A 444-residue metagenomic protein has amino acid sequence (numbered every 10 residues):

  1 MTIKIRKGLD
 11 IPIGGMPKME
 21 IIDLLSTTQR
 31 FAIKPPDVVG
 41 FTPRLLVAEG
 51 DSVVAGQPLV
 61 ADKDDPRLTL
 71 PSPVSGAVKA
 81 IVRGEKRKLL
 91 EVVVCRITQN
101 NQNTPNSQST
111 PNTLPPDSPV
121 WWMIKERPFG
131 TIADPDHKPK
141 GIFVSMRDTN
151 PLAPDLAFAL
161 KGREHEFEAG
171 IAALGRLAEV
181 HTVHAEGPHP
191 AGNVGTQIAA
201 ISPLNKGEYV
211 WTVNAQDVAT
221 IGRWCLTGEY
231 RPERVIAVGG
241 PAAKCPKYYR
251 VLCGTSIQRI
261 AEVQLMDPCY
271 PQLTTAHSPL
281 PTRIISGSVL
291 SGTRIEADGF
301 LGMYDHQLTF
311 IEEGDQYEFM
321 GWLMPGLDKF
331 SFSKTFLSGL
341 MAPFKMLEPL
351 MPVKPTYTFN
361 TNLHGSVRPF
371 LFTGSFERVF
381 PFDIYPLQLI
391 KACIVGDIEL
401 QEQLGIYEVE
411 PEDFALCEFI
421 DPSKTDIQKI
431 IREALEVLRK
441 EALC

Functional and structural regions predicted by a protein language model:
M1-L46, A61, V93: N-terminal, Lys/Arg-enriched amphipathic/low-complexity engagement segments that precede the first folded domain
F31-P35, L70-S72, L114, Y249-V251: Generic detection of short hydrophobic beta-strand segments and adjacent strand-loop junctions
D37-F41, V47, V53-G56, D65 (+1 more regions): Generic structural motif
T42, A55, P151-D155: Short small-residue beta-strand/loop micro-motif enriched in glycine and branched aliphatics
V54-R67, L90-R96: Short hydrophobic beta/alpha edge segments that flank linear recognition/processing sites
V82-Q102, Q108-C269, P279-C444: Buried, small/hydrophobic-residue-enriched core segments of structured protein domains
L273-A276: Hydrophobic/aromatic anchor residues
